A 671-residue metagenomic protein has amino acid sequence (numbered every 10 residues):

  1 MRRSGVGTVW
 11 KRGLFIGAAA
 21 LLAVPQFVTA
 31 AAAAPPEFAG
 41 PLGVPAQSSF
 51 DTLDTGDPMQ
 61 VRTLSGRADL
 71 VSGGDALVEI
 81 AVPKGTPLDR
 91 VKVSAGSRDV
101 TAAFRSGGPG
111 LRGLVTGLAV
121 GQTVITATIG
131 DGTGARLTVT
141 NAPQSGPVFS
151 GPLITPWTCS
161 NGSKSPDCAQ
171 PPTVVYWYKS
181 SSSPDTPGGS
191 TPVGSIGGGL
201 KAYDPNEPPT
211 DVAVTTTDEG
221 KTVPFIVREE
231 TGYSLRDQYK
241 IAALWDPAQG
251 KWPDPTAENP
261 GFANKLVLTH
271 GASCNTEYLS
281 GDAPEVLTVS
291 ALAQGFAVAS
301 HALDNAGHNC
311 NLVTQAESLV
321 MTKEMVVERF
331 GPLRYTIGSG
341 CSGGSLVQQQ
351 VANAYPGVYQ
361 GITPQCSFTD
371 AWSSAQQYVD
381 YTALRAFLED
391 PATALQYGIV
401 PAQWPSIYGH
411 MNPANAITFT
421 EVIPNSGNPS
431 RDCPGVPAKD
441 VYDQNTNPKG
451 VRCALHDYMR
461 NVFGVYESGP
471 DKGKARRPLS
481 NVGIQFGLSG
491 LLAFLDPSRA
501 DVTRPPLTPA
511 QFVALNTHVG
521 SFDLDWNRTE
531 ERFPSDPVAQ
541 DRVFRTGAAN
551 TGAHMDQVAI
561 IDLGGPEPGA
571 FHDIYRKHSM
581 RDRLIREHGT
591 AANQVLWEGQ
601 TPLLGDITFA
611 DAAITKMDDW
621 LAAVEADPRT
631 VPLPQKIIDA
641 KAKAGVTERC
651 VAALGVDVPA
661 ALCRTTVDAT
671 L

Functional and structural regions predicted by a protein language model:
M1, V9-W10, I226, S234: Intrinsically disordered, low-complexity sequence elements enriched in Ser/Thr/Gly/Pro
R2-A34: Secretory targeting and sorting signals
P36-C341, S345-L671: C-terminal His-loop and adjacent cap/lid subdomain of alpha/beta-hydrolase
